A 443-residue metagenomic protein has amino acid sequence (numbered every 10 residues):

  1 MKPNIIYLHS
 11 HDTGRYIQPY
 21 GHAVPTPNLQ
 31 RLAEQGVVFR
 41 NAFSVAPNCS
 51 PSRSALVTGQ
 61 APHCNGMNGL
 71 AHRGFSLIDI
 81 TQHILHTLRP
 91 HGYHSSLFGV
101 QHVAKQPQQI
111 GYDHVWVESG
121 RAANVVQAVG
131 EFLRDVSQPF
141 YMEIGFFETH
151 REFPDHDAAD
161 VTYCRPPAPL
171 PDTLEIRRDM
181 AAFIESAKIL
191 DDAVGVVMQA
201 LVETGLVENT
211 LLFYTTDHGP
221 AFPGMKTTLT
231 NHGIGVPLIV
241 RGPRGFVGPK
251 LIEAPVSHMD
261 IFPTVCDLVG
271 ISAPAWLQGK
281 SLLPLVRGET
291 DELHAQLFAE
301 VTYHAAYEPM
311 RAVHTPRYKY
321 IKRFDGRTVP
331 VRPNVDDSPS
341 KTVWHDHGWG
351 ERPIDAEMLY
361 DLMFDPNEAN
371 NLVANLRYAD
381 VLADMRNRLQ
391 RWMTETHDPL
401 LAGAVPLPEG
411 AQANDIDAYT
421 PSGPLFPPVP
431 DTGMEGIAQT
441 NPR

Functional and structural regions predicted by a protein language model:
M1-E351, D355-M358, P366-N387, R391 (+2 more regions): Formylglycine-dependent sulfatase
M363: C-terminal helical cap and adjacent loop that interface with cofactors, partners, or active-site loops
V405-E409: A glycine-rich phosphate-binding loop feature that marks nucleotide/adenosyl-phosphate handling sites
